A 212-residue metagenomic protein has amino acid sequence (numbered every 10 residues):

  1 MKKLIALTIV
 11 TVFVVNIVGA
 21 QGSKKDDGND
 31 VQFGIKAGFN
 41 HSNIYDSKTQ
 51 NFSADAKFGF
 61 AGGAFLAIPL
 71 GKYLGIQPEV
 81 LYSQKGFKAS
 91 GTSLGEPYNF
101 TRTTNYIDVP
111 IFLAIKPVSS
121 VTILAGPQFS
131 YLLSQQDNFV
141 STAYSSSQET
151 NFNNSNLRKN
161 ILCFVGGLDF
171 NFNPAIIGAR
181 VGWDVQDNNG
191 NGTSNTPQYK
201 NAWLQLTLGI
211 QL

Functional and structural regions predicted by a protein language model:
M1-D27, V31, K36, L208-L212: Bacterial Sec-dependent N-terminal signal peptides
Q21-A67, N171, D184: Short glycine/proline- and aromatic-enriched beta-strand/turn motifs that initiate or cap beta-hairpins
G28, G71, K116-V118, N173-A175: Outer-membrane beta-barrel channels and translocator barrels
N29-V31, A54-F60, T103-I107, N160-F164 (+2 more regions): Residues that define the transmembrane beta-barrel architecture of outer-membrane proteins
F39, L66-I68, L113-I115, Y131 (+3 more regions): Residue-level signature of outer-membrane beta-barrel architecture
Y45-N51, K88-G95, Q135-Y144, N189-S194: Outer-membrane beta-barrel translocator domains and adjoining extracellular loop/strand segments of Gram-negative
L74-I76, S120-I123, P174-A179: Repeated loop/turn-to-beta-strand initiation elements of outer-membrane beta-barrel proteins
E79, K85-K88, F152-S155, K159-Q211: Predominantly the C-terminal beta-signal and adjacent terminal strand-loop region of outer-membrane beta-barrel
